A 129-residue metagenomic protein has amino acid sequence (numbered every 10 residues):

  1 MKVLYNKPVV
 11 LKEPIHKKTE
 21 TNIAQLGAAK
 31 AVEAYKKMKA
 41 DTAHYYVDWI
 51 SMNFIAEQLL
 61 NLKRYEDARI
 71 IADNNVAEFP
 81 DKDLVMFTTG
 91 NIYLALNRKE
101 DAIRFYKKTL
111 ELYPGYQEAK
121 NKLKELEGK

Functional and structural regions predicted by a protein language model:
W49, D83-L84, Q117-E118: Helix-start (N-cap) detector for alpha-helical repeat units in TPR-like alpha-solenoids, especially tetratricopeptide
N61, A95, E125-K129: Register position in tetratricopeptide repeats
